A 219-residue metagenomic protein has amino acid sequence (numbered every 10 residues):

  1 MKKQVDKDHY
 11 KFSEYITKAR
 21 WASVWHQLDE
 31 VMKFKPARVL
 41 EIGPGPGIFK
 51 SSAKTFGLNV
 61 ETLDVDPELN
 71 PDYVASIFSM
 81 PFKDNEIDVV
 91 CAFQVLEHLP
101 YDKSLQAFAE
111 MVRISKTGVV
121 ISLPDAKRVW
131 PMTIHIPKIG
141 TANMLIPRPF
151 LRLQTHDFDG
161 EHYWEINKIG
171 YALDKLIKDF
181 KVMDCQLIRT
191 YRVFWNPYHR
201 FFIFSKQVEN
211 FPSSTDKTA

Functional and structural regions predicted by a protein language model:
M1-K83, V89-C91, L105-F108, H162-L173 (+2 more regions): Conserved N-terminal segment of class I S-adenosyl-L-methionine
D6-K7, F93, L123-A126: Short loop/turn segments at strand-loop or loop-helix junctions that form parts of catalytic or ligand-binding pockets
E97-L99: A short His-aromatic
Y101-S214: S-adenosyl-L-methionine-dependent methyltransferase catalytic module, highlighting the catalytic core
